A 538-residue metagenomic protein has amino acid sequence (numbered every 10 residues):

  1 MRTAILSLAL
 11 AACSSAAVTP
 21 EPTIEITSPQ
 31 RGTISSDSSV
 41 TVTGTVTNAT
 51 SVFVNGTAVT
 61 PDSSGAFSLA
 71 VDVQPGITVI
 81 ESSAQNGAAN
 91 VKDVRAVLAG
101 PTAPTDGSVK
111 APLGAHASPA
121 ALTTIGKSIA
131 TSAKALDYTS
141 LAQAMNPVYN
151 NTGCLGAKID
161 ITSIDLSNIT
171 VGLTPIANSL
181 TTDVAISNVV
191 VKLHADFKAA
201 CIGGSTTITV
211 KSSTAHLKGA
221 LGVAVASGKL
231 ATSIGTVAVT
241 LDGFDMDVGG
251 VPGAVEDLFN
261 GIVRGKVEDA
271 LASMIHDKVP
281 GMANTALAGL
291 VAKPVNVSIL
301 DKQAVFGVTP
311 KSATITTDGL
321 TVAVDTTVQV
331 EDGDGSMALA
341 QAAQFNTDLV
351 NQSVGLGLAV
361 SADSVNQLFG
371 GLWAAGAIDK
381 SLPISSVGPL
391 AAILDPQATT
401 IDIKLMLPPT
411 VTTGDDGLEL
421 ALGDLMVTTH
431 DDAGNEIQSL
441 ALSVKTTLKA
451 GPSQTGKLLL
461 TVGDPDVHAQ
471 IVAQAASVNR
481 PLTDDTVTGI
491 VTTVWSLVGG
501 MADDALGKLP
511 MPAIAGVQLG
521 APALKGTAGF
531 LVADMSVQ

Functional and structural regions predicted by a protein language model:
M1-S7: Sec-dependent signal peptide recognition, specifically the positively charged N-region followed immediately by
A11-A12: C-terminal motif of bacterial Sec signal peptides marking the signal peptidase cleavage site
S15-A103: Ser/Thr-rich low-complexity repeats and stalk/linker segments
Q30-G32, A70, T207, S312 (+1 more regions): Outer-membrane beta-barrel proteins
T102-K192, D247-Q538: Extended, low-charge, aliphatic-rich alpha-helical segments
I186, A195-S205, V210-S212, L217-L221 (+5 more regions): Mobile, glycine-rich extracellular loop/lid and propeptide segments that shape or gate substrate/ligand access
G219-V223, L448-A450: Short beta-strand elements
